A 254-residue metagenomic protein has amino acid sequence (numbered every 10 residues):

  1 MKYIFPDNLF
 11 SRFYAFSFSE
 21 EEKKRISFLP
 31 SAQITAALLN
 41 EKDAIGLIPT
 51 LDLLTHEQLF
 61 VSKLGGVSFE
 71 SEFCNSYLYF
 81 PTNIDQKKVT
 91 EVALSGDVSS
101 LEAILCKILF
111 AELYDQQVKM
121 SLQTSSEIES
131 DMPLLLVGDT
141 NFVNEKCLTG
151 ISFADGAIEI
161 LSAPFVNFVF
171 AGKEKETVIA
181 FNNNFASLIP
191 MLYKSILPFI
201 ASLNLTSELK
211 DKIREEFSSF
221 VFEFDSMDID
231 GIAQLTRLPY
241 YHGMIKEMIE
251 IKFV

Functional and structural regions predicted by a protein language model:
M1-E20, C74-D131, D230, Q234: Bilobed "Venus flytrap"/periplasmic-binding protein-like clamshell domains and structurally analogous long
K2, I45, L59-F60, P133-L135: Structural motif
S11-V89, V98, E102: Short, glycine-/small- and polar/acidic-enriched structural segments that line small-molecule recognition paths
R25-L29, K119-Q123, I249-K252: General small-molecule cofactor/ligand-binding pocket signal
A37-N40, I128, P239: Hydrophobic residues within well-ordered alpha-helices
A93-T124, E176-F220: Ligand-binding clefts/hinges and TM-proximal coupling segments of bilobed small-molecule sensing domains
S121-L203: Pocket-lining segment of extracytoplasmic ligand-binding domains
N141, L203-V254: An extracytoplasmic/periplasmic, membrane-proximal ligand-sensing/linker region
